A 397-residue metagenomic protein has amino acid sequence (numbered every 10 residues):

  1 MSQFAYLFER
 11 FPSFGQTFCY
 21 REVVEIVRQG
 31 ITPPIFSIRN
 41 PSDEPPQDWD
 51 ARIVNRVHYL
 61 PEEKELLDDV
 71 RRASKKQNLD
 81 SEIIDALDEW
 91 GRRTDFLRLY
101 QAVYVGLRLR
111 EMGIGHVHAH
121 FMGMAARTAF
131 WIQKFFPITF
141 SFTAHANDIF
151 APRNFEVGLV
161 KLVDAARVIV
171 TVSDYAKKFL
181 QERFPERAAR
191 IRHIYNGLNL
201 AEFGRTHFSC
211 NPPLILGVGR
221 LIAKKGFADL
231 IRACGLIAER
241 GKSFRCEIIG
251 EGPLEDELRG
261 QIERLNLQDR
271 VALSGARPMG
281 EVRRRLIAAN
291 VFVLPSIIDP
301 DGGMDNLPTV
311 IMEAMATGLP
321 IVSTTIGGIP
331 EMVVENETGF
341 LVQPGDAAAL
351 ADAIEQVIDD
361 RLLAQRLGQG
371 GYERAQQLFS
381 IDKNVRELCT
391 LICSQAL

Functional and structural regions predicted by a protein language model:
M1-E62, R110, D164, N196: N-terminal subdomain of nucleotide-sugar transferases
Y175, G197: Carbohydrate-associated surface elements
H207-G235, E247: Conserved donor-binding/catalytic core segment of Leloir-type glycosyltransferases
D256-G280: Nucleotide-activated donor-binding/catalytic signature segment of Leloir-type glycosyltransferases, i.e., the conserved
R270, A349, Q356, L363-T390: A short, well-ordered alpha-helix in the C-terminal region of glycosyltransferases
I287-M304, L319: Acidic donor-binding loop of glycosyltransferase active sites
I311, A316, P320-S323, V333: Short hydrophobic beta-strand element within catalytic cores of glycosyltransferases and related nucleotide-activated
M332-N336, F340-A347, Q356-L362: Conserved acidic donor-binding segment of nucleotide-sugar-dependent glycosyltransferases
